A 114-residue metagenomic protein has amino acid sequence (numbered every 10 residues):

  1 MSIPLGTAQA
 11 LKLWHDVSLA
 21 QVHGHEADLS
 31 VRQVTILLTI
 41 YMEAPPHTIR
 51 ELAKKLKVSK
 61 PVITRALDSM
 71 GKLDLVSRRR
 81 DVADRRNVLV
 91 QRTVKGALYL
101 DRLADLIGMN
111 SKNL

Functional and structural regions predicted by a protein language model:
M1-A27: N-terminal leader segment of winged-helix/HTH proteins
S2-G6, V94, S111-L114: Intrinsically disordered, low-complexity regulatory regions of eukaryotic nuclear gene-regulatory proteins
V17-Q21, D101-L114: Amphipathic alpha-helical dimerization/coiled-coil segments that flank or bridge DNA-binding/regulatory modules
L19-S59: N-terminal helix-turn-helix DNA-binding core of bacterial DNA-binding proteins
P46-V88: Canonical helix-turn-helix DNA-binding module
A83-D101: Basic, amphipathic "hinge/linker" alpha-helix immediately C-terminal to the N-terminal HTH DNA-binding motif
